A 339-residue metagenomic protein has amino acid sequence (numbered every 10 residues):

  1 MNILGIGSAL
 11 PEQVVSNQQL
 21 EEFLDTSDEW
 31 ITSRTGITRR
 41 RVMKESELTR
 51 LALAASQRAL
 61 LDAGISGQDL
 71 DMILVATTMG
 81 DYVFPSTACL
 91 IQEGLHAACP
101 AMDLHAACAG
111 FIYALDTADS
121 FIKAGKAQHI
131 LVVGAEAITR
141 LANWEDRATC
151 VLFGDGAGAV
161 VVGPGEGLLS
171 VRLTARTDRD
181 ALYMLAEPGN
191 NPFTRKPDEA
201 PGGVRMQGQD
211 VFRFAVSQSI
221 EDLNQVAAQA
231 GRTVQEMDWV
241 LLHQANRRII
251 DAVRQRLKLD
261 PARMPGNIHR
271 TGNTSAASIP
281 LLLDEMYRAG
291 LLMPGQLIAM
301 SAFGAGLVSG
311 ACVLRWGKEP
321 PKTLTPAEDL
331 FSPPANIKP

Functional and structural regions predicted by a protein language model:
M1-E45, D146-R213, S217, E221 (+1 more regions): Condensing-enzyme catalytic core mediating Claisen C-C bond formation in acyl metabolism
I3-G5, I31, I73, A114 (+5 more regions): Conserved small-residue
G7, A76, H105, I130-E136 (+3 more regions): Short beta-strand segments
L24-I31, Y82-L95, V132-I138, G189-K196 (+1 more regions): Acidic-glycine-rich active-site phosphate/pyrophosphate-binding loop
T49, L53-S56, L60, M79-G80 (+4 more regions): Claisen-condensing/thiolase-fold acyl-transfer catalytic domains that form or cleave C-C bonds in fatty acid
D62, S66-A98: Anion-binding (especially nucleotide phosphate/pyrophosphate-binding) glycine-rich loop and adjoining beta-alpha core
Q68-A76, V234-H243: Short glycine-rich phosphate-binding loop at a beta-alpha junction
K123-A157: Flexible, glycine-rich active-site loops centered on histidine and acidic residues that chelate a metal or position
